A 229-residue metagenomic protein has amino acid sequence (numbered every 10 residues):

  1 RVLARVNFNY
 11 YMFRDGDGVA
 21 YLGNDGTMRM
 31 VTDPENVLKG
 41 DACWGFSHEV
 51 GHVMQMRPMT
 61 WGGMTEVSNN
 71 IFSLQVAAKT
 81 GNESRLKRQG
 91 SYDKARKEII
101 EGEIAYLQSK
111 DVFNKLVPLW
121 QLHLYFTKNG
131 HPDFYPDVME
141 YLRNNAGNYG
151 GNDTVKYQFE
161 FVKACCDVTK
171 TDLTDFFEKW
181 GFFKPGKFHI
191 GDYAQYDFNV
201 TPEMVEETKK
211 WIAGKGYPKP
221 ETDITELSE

Functional and structural regions predicted by a protein language model:
R1-K128, P132-E140: Catalytic cores of extracellular degradative/oxidative enzymes
Y11-D15, G63, S73, R85 (+9 more regions): An almost-null, non-specific background feature that weakly reflects generic protein context rather than any particular
K115, L119-V162, C166, T174 (+1 more regions): Gly/Ser/Thr/Ala-enriched C-terminal appendages of enzymes
T154-E229: Beta/coil-rich, acidic/histidine-enriched accessory regions frequently appended to metallopeptidases
